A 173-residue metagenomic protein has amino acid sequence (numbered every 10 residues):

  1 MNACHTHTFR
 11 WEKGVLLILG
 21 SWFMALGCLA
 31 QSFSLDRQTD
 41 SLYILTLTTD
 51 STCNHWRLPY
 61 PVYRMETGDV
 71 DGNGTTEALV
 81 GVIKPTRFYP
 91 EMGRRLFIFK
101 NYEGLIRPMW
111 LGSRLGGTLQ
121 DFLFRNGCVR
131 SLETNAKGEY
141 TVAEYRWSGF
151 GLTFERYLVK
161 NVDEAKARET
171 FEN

Functional and structural regions predicted by a protein language model:
M1-W11: N-terminal secretory signal peptides that target proteins for export/translocation
N2, V15-L16, G138: Short linear sequence motifs
F9, L19-G20, T76: Extended rod-forming repeat segments used as scaffolds/tethers
G14-A25: Bacterial N-terminal signal peptides
C28-N173: Beta-propeller-forming repeat regions
